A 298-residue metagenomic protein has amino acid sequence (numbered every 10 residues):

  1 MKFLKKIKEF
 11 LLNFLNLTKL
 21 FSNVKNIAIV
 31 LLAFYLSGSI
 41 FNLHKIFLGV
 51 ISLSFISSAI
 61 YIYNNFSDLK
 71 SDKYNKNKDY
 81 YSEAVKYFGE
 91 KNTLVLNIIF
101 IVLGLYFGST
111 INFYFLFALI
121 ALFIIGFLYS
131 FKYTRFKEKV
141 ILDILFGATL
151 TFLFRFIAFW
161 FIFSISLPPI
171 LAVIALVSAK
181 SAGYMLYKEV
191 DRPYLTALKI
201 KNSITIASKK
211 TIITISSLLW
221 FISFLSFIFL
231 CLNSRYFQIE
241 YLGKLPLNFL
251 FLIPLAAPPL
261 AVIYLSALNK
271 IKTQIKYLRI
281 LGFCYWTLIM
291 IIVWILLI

Functional and structural regions predicted by a protein language model:
M1-L15: Short, Lys/Arg-rich, polar N-terminal cytosolic tail immediately upstream of the first transmembrane signal-anchor
F10-L12, S82-I165: Intramembrane alpha-helical segments
A28-A33, I144-W160, I204-K209, L278-I292: Small-residue-rich segments of transmembrane alpha-helices in multi-pass membrane proteins, especially helix faces
A28-S67, F115-L128, S166-L186: Membrane-embedded alpha-helical segments that form the functional core of polytopic membrane enzymes, especially those
A33-I51, G104-F117, F154-I174, I228-P246 (+1 more regions): Helix-coil boundary and interhelical linker segments in multi-pass alpha-helical membrane proteins
S54-F107, V177-F227: Solvent-exposed interhelical
Y61, K70, G126-K137, I263-N269: C-terminal ends of transmembrane helices
Y236-I298: Extended hydrophobic alpha-helices typical of membrane-associated regions
